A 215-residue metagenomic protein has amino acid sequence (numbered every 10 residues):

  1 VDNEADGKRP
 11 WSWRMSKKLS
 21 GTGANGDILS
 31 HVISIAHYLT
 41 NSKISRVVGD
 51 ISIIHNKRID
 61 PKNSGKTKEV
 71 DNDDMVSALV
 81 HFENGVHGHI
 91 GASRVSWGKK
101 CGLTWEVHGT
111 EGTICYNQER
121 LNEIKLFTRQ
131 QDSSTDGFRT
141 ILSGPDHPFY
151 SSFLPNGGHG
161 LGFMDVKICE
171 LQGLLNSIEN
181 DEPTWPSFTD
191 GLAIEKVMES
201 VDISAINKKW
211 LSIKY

Functional and structural regions predicted by a protein language model:
V1-V70, I124, K208: Predominantly a Rossmann-like dinucleotide-binding segment in NAD(P)-dependent oxidoreductases
V32-I33, L171-Q172, M198: A general structural signal for well-ordered alpha-helical segments in protein cores
Y38, R46, S52, I59-N84 (+2 more regions): C-terminal glycine/acidic-rich active-site capping loop/insertion
H89-A92, N117: Beta-strand scaffold of nucleotide-dependent catalytic cores
G91-K100, H159: Glycine-rich phosphate/pyrophosphate-binding beta-alpha loops
G91-V95, H108-E111, K214: Glycine-rich Rossmann NAD(P)(H)-binding loop
I203-Y215: C-terminal capping/lid region of NAD(P)-dependent oxidoreductase domains
